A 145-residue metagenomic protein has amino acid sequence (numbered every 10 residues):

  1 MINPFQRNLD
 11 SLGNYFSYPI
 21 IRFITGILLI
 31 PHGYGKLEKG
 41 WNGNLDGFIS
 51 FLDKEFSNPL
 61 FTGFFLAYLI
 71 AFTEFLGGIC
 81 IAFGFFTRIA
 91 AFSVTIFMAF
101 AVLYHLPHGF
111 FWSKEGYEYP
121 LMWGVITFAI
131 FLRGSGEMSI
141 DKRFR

Functional and structural regions predicted by a protein language model:
M1-N42, L60-F72, L76, F83-R145: Extended, low-polarity transmembrane helix blocks
N44-F61: Perimembrane loop-to-helix junctions flanking transmembrane segments
